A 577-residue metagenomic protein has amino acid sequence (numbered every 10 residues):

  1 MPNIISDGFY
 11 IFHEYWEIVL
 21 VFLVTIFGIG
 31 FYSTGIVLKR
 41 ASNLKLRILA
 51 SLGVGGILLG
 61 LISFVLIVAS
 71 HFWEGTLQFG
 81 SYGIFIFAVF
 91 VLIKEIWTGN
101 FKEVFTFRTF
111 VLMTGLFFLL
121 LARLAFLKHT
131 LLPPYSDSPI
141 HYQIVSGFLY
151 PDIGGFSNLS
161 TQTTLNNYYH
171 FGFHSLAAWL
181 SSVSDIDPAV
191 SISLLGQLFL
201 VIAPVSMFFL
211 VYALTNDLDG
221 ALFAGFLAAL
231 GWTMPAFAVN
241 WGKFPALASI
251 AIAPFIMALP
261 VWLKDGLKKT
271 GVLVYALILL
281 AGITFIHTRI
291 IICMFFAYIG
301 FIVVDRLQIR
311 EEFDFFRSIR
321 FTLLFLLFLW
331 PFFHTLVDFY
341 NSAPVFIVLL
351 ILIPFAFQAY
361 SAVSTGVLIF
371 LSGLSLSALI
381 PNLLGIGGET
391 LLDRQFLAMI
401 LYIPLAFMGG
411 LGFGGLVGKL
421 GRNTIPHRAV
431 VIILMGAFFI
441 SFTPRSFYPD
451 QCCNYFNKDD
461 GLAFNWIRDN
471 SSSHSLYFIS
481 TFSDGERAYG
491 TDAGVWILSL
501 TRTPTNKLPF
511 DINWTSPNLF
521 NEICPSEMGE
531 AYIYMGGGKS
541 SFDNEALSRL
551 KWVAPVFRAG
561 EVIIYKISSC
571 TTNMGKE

Functional and structural regions predicted by a protein language model:
M1-C453, F464-I467, M528-G536, V553-T572: Membrane-embedded transmembrane-helix bundle of lipid-linked glycan/lipid transferases
L121-L124, I144-S146, H427-L519, E545: Extracytoplasmic
A236-F237, E486-R487, S541-D543: Glycine/Thr-rich phosphate-binding loops of Rossmann-like dinucleotide-binding domains
I290, S483, K539: Active-site-proximal loop/turn and secondary-structure-junction residues that shape catalytic pockets, frequently
Y298-I299, V495-W496, R549-K551: Short, solvent-exposed amphipathic alpha-helical segments in soluble enzyme and RNA/protein-processing domains
L500-S540, R558: Luminal/periplasmic acceptor-recognition loop/helix of membrane-associated glycosyltransferases
S540-A554: Low-complexity, intrinsically disordered Gly/Pro/Thr-rich segments
